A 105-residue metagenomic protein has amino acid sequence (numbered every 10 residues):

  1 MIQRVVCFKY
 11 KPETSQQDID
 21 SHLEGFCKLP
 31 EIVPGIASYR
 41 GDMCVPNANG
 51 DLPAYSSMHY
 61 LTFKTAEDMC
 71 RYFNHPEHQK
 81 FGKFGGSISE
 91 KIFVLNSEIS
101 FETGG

Functional and structural regions predicted by a protein language model:
M1-S56, K64-N74, E98-G105: Short S/T/G/P-rich N-terminal loop/turn motif that feeds into the first structured element of a domain
A66-I92: C-terminal structural segments of small proteins and small subunits
I92-F93, G105: Charged, low-complexity C-terminal accessory regions
